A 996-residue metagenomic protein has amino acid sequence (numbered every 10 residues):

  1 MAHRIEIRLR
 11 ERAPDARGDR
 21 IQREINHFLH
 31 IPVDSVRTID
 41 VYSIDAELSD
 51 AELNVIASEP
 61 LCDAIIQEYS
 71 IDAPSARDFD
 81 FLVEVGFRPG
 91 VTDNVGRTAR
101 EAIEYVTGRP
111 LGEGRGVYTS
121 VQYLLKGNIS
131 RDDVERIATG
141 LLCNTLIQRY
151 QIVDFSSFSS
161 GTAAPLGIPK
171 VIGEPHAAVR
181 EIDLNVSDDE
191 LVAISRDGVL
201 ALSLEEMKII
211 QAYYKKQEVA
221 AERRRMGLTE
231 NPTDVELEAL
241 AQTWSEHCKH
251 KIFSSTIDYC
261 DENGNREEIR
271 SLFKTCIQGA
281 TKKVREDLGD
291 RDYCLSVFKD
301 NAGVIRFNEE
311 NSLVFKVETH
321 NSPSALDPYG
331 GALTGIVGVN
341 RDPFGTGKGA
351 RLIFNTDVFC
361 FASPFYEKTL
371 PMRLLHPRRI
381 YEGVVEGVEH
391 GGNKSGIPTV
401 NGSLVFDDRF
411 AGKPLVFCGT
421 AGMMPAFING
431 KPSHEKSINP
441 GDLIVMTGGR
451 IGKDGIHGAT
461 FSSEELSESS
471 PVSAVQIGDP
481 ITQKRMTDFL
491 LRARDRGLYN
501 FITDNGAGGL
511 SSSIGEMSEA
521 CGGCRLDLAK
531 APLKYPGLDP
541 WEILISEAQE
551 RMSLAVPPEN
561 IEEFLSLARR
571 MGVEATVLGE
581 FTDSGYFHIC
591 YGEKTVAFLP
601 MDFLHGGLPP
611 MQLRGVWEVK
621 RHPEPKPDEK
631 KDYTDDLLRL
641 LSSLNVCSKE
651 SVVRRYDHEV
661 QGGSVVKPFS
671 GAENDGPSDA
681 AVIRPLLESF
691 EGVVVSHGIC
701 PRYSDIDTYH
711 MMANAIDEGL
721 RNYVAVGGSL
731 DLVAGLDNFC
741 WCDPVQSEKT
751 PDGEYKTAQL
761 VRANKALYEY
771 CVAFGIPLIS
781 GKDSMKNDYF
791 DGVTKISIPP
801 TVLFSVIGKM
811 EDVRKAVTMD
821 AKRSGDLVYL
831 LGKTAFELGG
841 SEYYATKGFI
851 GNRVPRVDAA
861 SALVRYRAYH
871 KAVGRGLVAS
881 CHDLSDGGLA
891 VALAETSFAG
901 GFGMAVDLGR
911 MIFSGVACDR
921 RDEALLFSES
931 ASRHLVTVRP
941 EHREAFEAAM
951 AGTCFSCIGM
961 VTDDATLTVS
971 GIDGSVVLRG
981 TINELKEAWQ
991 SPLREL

Functional and structural regions predicted by a protein language model:
M1-E11, T38-S43, F79-P89, T119-Y123 (+1 more regions): Short glycine-/aliphatic-rich beta-strand segments at the starts of folded cytosolic domains
E6-R10, S43-E47, E84-G86, L124-N128 (+2 more regions): Short hydrophobic/aromatic beta-strand micro-patches that form the beta-sheet surface supporting nucleotide- or nucleic
I7-R17, L48, V85-R97, N128-I129 (+2 more regions): Short, surface-exposed ligand-recognition loops at beta-strand->loop->(often short) alpha-helix junctions that present
P14-R17, L48-V55, V91-V95, I129-R136 (+2 more regions): Short, conserved charged micro-motifs
D19, R23, A51-A64, D93 (+3 more regions): Non-catalytic interaction/regulatory segments
R20-D80: Acidic (E/D-rich), amphipathic helical modules within compact regulatory domains
V33, G90-T92, G112, S120 (+1 more regions): Glycine/proline-enriched, intrinsically flexible loops and inter-domain linkers
E59, Q67-V117: Short, solvent-exposed interaction modules
